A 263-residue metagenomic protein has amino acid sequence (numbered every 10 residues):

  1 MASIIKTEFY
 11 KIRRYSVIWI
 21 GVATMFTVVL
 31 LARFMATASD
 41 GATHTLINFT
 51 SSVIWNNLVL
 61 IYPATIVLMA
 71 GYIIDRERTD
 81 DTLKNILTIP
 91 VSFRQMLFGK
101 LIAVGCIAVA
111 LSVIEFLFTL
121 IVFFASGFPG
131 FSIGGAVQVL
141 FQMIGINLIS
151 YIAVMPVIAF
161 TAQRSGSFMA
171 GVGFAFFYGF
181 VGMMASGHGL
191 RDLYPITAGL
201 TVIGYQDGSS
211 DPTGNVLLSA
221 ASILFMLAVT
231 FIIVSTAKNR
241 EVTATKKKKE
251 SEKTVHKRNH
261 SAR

Functional and structural regions predicted by a protein language model:
M1-R13, N48-N57, I86-F98, I121 (+1 more regions): Hydrophobic alpha-helical transmembrane segments
M1-V22, G166, T243, K247-S251 (+1 more regions): Aromatic- and glycine-rich beta-strand/loop motifs that create alpha-glucan
I20-M25, S165-M183: Pore- or pathway-lining transmembrane helices of multi-pass membrane proteins that form conduits for solutes/ions
V29-I66, F98-S165, Q206: Secretory targeting signals
L31-T50, V172-E252: Terminal transmembrane helical anchor/hairpin motif
S39-D40, D75-R78, T82, F118 (+4 more regions): Membrane-interfacial segments
I73-G105: Helix-loop-helix units of permease transmembrane domains in multi-pass membrane transporters, especially ABC
